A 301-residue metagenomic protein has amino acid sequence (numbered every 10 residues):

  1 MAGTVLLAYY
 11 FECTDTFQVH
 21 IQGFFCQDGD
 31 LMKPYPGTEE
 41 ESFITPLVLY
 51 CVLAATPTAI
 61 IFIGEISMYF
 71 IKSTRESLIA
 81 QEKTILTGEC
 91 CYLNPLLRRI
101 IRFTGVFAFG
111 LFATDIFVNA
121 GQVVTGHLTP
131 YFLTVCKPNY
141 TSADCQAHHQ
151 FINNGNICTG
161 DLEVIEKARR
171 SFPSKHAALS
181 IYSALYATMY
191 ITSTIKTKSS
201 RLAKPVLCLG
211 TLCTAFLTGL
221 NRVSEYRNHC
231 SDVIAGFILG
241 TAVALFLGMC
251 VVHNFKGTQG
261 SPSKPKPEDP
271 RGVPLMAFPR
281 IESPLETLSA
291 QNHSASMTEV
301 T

Functional and structural regions predicted by a protein language model:
M1-V106, I116, A120-L133, I152-T159 (+2 more regions): N-terminal transmembrane-helix/juxtamembrane module of multi-pass inner/ER membrane proteins
R98-R102, A113, K137-E299: Membrane-embedded catalytic cores of phosphoryl/pyrophosphoryl-handling enzymes
F109-G110: Alpha-helical transmembrane segments of multi-pass membrane transport proteins
